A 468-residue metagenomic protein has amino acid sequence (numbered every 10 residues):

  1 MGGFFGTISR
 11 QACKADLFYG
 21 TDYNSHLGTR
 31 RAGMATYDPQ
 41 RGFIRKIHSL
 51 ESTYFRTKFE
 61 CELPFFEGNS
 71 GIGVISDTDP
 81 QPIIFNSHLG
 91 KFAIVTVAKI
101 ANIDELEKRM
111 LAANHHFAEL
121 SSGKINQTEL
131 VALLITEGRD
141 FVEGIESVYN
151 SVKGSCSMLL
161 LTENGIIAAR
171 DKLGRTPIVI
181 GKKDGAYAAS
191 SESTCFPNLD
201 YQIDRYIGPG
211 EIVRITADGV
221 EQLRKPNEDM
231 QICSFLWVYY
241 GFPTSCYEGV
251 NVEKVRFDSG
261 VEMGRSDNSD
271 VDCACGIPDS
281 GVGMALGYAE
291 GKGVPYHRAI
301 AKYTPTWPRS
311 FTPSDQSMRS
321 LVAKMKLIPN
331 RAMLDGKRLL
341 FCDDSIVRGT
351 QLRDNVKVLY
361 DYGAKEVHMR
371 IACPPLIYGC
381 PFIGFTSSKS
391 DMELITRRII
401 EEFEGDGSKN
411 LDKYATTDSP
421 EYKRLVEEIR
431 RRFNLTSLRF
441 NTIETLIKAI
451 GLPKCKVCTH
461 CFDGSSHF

Functional and structural regions predicted by a protein language model:
M1-G208, R214-V271, I277: Conserved short alpha-helical segments that host acidic/polar catalytic motifs at enzyme active sites
A12-K14, N102, R175-T176, F196-P197 (+6 more regions): Flexible loop/turn segments at secondary-structure boundaries
G28, S269-S280, M284, H368 (+1 more regions): Short glycine-rich phosphate-binding loop at a beta-alpha junction
R109, A113, L134, S151 (+7 more regions): Generic, well-ordered alpha-helical scaffold segments in large soluble proteins
N164-G165, L199-Y206, V356-F468: PRPP-dependent phosphoribosyltransferase catalytic core
R170, S191, A217, G276-D279 (+6 more regions): Active-site proximal loops enriched in glycine and acidic residues that flank catalytic Cys/His/Asp and coordinate
C195, Q202, I207-E211, E262-D267 (+3 more regions): Phosphate/diphosphate-binding loops
E290-L339, I377-K389: Short, glycine/charge-rich flexible loops or terminal/linker lids adjacent to PRPP-binding catalytic cores
